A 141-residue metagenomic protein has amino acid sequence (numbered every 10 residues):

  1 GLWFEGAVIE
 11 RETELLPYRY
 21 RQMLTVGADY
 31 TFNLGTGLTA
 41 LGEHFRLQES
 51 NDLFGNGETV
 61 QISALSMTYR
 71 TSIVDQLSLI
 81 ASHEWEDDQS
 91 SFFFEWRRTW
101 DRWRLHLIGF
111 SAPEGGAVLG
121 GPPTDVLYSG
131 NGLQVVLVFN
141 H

Functional and structural regions predicted by a protein language model:
G1-S82: Detector for outer-membrane/organellar transmembrane beta-barrel domains, recognizing the amphipathic beta-strand
F4, A40-G42, L79-A81, F94-W96 (+2 more regions): Membrane-embedded beta-strand positions of outer-membrane beta-barrel proteins
E14-L16, A112, G116-V126: Solvent-exposed loop segments that connect transmembrane elements
Y20-R21, G57-Q61, E95-R97, P123-Y128: Flexible, surface-exposed loop regions and adjacent strand-edge segments of Gram-negative outer-membrane beta-barrel
S63, Q89-S91: A short, acidic, amphipathic alpha-helical segment used as a generic capping/interface helix at domain edges
S66-R70, E95-L105: Short basic/hydrophobic patches in alpha-helices and adjacent helix-turn junctions that form amphipathic surface motifs
W85-D87: Acidic-and-aromatic substrate-binding clefts and catalytic sites of carbohydrate-active enzymes
R98, W103, G109-S111, L127-H141: Outer-membrane beta-barrel "beta-signal"
